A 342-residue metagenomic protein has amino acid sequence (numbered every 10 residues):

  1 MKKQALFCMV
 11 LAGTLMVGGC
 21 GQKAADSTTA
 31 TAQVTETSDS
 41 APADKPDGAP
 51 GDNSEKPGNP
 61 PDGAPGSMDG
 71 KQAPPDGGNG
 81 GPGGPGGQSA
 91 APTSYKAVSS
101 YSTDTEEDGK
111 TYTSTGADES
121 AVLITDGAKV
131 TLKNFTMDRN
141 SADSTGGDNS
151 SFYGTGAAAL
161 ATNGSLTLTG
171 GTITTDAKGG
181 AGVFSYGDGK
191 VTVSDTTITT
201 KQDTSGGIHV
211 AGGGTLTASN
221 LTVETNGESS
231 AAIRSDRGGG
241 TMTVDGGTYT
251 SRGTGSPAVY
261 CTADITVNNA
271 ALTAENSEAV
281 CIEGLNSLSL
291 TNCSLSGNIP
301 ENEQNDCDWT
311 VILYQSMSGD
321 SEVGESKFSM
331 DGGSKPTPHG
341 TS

Functional and structural regions predicted by a protein language model:
M1-L11: Positively charged n-region of N-terminal signal peptides that target proteins for export
L15-G19: C-terminal motif of bacterial Sec signal peptides marking the signal peptidase cleavage site
K23-T93, M317-G319: Disordered, low-complexity segments in secreted/periplasmic proteins that are enriched in proline
A41, K45, A49, K56-P60 (+16 more regions): A detector of tandemly repeated sequence units and domain arrays
P65, P74-A91, T136-T162, G180-G187 (+7 more regions): Acidic/polar low-complexity surface segments
G83-S144: N-terminal segments that cap or nucleate solenoid repeat domains
D104-G109, K129-F135, L166-G170, K190-T196 (+5 more regions): All-beta strand scaffolds that present successive hydrophobic residues in beta-strands
T111-S114, T136-A142, T172-T175, T197-D203 (+5 more regions): Beta-rich extracellular carbohydrate-active architectures
